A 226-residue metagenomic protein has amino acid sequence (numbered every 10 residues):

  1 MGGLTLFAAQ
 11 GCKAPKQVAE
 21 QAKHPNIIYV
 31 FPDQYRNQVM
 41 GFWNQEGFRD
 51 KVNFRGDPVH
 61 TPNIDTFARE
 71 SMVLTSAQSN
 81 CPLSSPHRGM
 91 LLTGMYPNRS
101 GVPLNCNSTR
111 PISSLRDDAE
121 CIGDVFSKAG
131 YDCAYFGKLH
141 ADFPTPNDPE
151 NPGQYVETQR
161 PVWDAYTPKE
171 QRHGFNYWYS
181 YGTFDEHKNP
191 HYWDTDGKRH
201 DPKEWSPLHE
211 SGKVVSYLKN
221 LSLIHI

Functional and structural regions predicted by a protein language model:
M1-I224: Formylglycine-dependent sulfatase
